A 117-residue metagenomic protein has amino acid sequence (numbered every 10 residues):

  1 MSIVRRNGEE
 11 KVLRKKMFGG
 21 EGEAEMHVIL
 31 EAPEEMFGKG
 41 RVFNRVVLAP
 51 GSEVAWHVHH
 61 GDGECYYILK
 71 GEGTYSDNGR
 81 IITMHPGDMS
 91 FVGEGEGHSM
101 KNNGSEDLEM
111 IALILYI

Functional and structural regions predicted by a protein language model:
M1-G40: A short, N-terminal "cap"/entry segment at the start of jelly-roll beta-barrel domains of the cupin/DSBH fold
V28-P33, V42-H59, E94: Conserved short histidine dyad/triad with adjacent acidic residue
R45, C65, G79-T83: Short, surface-exposed secondary-structure edge patches
R45, F91, E106-I117: A short hydrophobic beta-strand segment most commonly corresponding to one strand of the jelly-roll/cupin
V47-A49, V58-Y75: Short, conserved beta-strand element in jelly-roll/cupin
P50-S52, G61, R80, E96-G97 (+2 more regions): A generic "binding-loop/recognition-motif" signal
W56, Y75-S76, V92, H98-S105: Short beta-strand His + acidic residue motifs that chelate non-heme Fe in jelly-roll/DSBH and cupin folds
G79-E94: Short acidic-glycine-tyrosine-enriched beta hairpin
